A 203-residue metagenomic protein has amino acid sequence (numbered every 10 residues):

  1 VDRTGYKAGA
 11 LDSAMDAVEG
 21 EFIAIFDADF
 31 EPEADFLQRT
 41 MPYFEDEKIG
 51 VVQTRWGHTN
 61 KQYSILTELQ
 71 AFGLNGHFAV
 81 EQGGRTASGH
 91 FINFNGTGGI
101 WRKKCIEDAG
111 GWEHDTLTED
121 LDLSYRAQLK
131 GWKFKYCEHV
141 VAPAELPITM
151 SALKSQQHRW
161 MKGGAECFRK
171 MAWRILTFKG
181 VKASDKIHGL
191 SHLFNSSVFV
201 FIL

Functional and structural regions predicted by a protein language model:
D2-R3, P32, A142-E145: Glycine-/small-residue-rich active-site loops that bind phosphorylated ligands and cofactors
R3-F22, A34-L117, Q128-L129, M150-L190 (+1 more regions): Long helical/loop segments within the catalytic core of UDP-sugar-dependent glycosyltransferases, especially the large
D115, S124-A142, V200: Catalytic donor-sugar/metal-binding loop of nucleotide-sugar-dependent glycosyltransferases
E138-A152: Active-site donor/metal-binding and catalytic loop motifs of nucleotide-sugar-dependent glycosylation enzymes
N195-L203: Membrane-embedded multi-pass helical conduit in multi-pass membrane proteins, especially envelope-biosynthetic
